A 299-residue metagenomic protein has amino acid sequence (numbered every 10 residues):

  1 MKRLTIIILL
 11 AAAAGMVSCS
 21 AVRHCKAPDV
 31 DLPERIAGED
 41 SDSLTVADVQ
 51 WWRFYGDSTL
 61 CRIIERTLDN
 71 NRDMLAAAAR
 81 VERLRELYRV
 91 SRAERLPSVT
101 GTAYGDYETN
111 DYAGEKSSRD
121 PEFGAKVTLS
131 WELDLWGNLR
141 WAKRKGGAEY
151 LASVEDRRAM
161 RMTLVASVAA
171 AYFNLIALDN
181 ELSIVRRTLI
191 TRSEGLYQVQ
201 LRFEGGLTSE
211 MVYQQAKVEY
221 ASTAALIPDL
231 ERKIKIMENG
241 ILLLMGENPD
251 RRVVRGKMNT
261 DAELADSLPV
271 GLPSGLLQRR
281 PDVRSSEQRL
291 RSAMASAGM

Functional and structural regions predicted by a protein language model:
R3-D69, E231-Q278: Terminal intrinsically disordered/low-complexity segments used for targeting and assembly
A12-M16, R89, G298: Residue-level signal for alpha-helical transmembrane segments in multi-pass membrane proteins
A21, Q50, Y55-R66, N70 (+4 more regions): Small/polar-residue-enriched beta-strand and adjacent coil segments characteristic of outer-membrane beta-barrel
C61-I64, A78, Y88, L196 (+2 more regions): Extracytoplasmic/secreted envelope proteins and their assembly/folding machinery, especially bacterial periplasmic
R80, T100-T102, N174, K233: Outer-envelope exported proteins of Gram-negative bacteria
R83-L84, Y107-E108, E219, M258: Short secondary-structure capping/turn micro-motifs that flank functional sites
L84-L87, A224: Short alpha-helical segments and helix-capping/turn motifs at coil-helix boundaries
L139, A148, E155-L272: Periplasmic alpha-helical coiled-coil/stalk elements that build and connect Gram-negative outer-membrane
